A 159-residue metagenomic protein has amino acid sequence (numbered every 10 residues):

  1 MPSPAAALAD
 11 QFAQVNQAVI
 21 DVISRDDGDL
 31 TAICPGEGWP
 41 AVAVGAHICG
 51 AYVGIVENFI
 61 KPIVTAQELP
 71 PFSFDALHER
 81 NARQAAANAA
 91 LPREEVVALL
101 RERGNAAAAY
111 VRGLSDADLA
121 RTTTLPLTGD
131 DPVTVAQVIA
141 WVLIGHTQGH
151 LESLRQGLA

Functional and structural regions predicted by a protein language model:
M1-A18: Extreme N-terminal tail/first-helix region
M1-P4, A85-P92, D131, V135: Short amphipathic alpha-helical segments at helix-loop
A7, A32-I33, Q84, E95 (+1 more regions): Conserved short-loop catalytic and cofactor-binding motifs
N16-D27, V53-I60, R101-S115, Q148-L151: Structural signal for well-ordered, non-membrane alpha-helices
T31-E79, T122-A159: Short, contiguous alpha-helical
E79-A120: Acidic/histidine-rich alpha-helical segments that form the ligand environment of transition-metal centers
